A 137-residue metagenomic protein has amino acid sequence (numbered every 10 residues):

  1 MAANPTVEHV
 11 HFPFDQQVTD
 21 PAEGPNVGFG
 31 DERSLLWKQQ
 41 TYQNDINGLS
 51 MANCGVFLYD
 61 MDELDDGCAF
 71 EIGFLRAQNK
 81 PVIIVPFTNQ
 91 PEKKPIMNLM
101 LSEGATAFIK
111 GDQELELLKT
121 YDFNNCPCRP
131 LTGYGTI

Functional and structural regions predicted by a protein language model:
M1-I137: Conserved catalytic or regulatory cores that recognize and/or transform ribose-phosphate-containing ligands
